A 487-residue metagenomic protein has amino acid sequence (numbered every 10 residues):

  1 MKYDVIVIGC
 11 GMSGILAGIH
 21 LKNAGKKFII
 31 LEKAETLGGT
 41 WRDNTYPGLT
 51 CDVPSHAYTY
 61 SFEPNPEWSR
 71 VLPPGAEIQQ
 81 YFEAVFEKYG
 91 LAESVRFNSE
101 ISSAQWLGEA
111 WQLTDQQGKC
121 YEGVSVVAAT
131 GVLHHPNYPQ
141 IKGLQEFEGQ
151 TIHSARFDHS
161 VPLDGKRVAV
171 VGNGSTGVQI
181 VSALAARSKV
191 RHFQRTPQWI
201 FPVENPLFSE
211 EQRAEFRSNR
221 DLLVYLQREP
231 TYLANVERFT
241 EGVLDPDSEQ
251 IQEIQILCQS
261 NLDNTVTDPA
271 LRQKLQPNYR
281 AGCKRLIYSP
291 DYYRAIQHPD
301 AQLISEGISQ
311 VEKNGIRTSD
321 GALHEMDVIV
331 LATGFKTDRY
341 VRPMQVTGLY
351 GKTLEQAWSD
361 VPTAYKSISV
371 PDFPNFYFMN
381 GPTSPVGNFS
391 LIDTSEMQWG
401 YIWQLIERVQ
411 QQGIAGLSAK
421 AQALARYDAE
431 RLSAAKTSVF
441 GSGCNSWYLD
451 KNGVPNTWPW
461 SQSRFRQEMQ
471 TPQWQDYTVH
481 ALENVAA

Functional and structural regions predicted by a protein language model:
Y3, M12-A92, R195, N264-V266 (+1 more regions): Beta1-alpha1 glycine-rich phosphate/pyrophosphate-binding loop at the start of Rossmann-like nucleotide-binding domains
Y3, Q116-S125, L163-D164, S319-V328: Core beta-strand elements of the Rossmann-like FAD/NAD(P) dinucleotide-binding domain in flavoenzyme oxidoreductases
I6-M12, A17-N23, I30-T36, A128-S260 (+5 more regions): Rossmann-like dinucleotide-binding core of oxidoreductases
N65-A84, P246-Q252, R280-D291: Short beta-strand to alpha-helix junction loop
R70-H134, C258, Q310: Feature captures the FAD/FMN-dependent oxidoreductase FAD-binding
W106, G123-S125, A129-P136, G174 (+2 more regions): Glycine-/small-residue-rich beta->alpha transition segments that form the dinucleotide
W199-P202, A364, Y377-A487: C-terminal, flexible cofactor-proximal segment of oxidoreductases
V328, A332-V409: Glycine/threonine-rich phosphate-binding loop and adjacent beta-strand/alpha-helix elements that clamp
